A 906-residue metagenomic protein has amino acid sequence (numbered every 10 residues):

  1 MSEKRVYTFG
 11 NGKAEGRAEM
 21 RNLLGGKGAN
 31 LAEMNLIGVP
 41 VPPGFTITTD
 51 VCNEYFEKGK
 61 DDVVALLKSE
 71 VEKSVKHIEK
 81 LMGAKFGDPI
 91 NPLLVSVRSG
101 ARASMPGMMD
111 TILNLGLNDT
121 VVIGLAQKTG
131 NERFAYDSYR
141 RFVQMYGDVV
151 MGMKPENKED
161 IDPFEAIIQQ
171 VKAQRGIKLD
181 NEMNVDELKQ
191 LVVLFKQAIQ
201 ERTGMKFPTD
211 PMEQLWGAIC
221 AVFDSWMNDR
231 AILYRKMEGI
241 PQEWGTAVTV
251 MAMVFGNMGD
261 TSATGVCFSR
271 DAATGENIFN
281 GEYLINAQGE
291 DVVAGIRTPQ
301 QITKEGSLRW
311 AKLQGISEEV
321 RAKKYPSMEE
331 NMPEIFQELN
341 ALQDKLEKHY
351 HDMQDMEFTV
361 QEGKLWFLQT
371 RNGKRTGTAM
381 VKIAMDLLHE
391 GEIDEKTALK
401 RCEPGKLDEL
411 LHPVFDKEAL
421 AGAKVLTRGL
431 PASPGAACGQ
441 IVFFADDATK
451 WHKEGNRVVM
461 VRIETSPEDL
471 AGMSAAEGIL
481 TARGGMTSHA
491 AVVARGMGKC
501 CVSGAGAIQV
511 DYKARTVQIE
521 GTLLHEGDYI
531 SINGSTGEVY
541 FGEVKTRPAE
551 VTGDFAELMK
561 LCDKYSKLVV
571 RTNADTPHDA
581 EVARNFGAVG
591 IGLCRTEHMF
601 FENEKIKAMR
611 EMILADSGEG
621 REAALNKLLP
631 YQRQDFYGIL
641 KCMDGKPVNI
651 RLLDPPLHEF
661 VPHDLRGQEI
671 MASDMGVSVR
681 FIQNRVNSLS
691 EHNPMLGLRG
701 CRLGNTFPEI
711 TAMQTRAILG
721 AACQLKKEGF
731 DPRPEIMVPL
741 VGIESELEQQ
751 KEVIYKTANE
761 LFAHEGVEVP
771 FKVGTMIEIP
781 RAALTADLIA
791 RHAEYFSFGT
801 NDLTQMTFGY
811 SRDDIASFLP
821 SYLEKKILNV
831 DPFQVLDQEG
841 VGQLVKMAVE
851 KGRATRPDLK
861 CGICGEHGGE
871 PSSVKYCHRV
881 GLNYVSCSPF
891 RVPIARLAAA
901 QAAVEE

Functional and structural regions predicted by a protein language model:
M1-A423, P431, K450, N456-V459 (+11 more regions): Nucleotide/phosphate-binding sheet-loop regions of phosphoryl- and nucleotidyl-transfer enzymes
F45, A482-G484, S503-G506, C594 (+2 more regions): Short beta->alpha connector loops at strand-helix junctions that form conserved, small/polar/Pro-enriched
K76-D88, V517-Q518, K727, N759-E768: Short mixed-charge
R98-S99, V551, L561-E906: Conserved alpha/beta-domain cores
T249, V442, V459-V461, L480 (+3 more regions): Structural motif
K364-W366, V459, I463-S474, M486-V493 (+6 more regions): Glycine-rich phosphate/ribose-binding loops and adjacent secondary-structure elements that form binding surfaces
R428-E468, I519-E557: Extended, non-globular alpha-helical segments
E477-R483, C501, G862: A short, small-residue-rich loop immediately preceding and capping a beta-strand
